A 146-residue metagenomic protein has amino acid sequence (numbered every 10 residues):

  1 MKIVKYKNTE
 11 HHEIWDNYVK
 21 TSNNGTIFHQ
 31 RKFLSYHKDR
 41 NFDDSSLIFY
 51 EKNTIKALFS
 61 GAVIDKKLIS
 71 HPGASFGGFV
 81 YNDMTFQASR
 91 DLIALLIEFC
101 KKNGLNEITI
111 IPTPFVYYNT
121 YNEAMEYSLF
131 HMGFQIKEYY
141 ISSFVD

Functional and structural regions predicted by a protein language model:
M1-R31: Short amphipathic alpha-helix that is part of the acyltransferase structural core
K2, S46, G78, T109 (+1 more regions): Generic structural signal for residues positioned in beta-strands
Y6-K7, A62, N82, T113 (+1 more regions): Structured loops at beta-to-helix junctions and adjacent beta-edge loops in soluble globular domains
T9-E10, N53, T85, V116: Residues that cap or initiate secondary-structure elements
E10, N41-F42, K137-E138: A generic fold-level signal
E13-I14, K32, L95, A124: Exposed alpha-helical structural elements
N17, L34-C100: Conserved donor-binding loop and adjoining core beta-sheet/short helix segment in diverse acyl/aminoacyl transferases
A88-D146: Acyl-donor-binding surface of acyltransferase catalytic domains
